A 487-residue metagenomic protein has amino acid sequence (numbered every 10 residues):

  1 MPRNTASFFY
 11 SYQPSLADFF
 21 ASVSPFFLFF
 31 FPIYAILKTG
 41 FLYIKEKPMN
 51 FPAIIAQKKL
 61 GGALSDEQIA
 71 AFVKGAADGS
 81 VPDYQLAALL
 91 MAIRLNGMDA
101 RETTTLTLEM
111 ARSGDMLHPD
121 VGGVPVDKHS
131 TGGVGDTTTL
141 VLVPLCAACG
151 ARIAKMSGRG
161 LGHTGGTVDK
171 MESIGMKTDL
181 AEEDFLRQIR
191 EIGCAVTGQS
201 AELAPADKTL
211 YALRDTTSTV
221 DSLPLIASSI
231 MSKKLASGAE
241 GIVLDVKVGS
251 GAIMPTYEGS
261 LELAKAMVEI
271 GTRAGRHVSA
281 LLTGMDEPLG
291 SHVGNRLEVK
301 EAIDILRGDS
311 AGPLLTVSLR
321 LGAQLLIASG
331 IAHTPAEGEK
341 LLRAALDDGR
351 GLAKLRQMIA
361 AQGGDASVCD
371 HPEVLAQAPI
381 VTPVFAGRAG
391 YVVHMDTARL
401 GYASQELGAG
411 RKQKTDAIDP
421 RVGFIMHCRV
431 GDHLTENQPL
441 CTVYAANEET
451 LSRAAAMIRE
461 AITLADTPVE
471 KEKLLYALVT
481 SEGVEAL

Functional and structural regions predicted by a protein language model:
F8-A35, G40-L42: Hydrophobic alpha-helical signal peptides and transmembrane signal-/tail-anchor segments that drive secretory-pathway
P48-G135, A148, S173, I305-L306 (+5 more regions): Acidic, glycine/proline-rich low-complexity segments that act as flexible tails and inter-domain linkers
A53, K58, A63, L117 (+5 more regions): Well-ordered secondary-structure scaffolds
L90-I93, K170, D207-T216, D245-M254 (+1 more regions): Active-site-proximal beta-alpha loop/turn segments in soluble metabolic enzymes
L95, L140-A154, K233-G238, R273-A274 (+1 more regions): Alpha-helix C-terminal capping segments
V124-A147, A151-H163: Glycine/serine-rich anion-binding loops at beta->alpha junctions that coordinate negatively charged ligand groups
K170-A195, I270: A glycine-rich helix N-cap at a beta->alpha junction
R190-A239: Phosphate/diphosphate-binding glycine-rich loops and adjacent basic-rich segments that engage nucleotide
